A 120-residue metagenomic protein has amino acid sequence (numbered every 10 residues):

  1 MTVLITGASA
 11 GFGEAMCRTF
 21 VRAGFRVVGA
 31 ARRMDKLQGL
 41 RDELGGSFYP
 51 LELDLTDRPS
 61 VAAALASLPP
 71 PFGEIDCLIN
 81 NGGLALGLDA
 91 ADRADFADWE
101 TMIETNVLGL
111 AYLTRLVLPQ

Functional and structural regions predicted by a protein language model:
T2-I5, L78-I79: Conserved hydrophobic beta-strands of the Rossmann-like cofactor-binding core in SDR/related NAD(P)H-dependent
S9-A10: Conserved glycine-rich cofactor-binding loop
A23-G39: Conserved glycine-rich Rossmann-like NAD(P)H-binding loop of the short-chain dehydrogenase/reductase
L53-A63, F96: The beta1-alpha1 cofactor-binding region of Rossmann-like NAD(H)/NADP(H)-dependent oxidoreductases
G82-G87: Conserved NAD(P)H cofactor-binding loop of Rossmann-fold oxidoreductase domains
D89-A91, D95-E100: Substrate-binding pocket helix/loop in short-chain dehydrogenase/reductase
T114-R115: A short, exposed helix-loop element centered on a Lys and neighboring polar residues
